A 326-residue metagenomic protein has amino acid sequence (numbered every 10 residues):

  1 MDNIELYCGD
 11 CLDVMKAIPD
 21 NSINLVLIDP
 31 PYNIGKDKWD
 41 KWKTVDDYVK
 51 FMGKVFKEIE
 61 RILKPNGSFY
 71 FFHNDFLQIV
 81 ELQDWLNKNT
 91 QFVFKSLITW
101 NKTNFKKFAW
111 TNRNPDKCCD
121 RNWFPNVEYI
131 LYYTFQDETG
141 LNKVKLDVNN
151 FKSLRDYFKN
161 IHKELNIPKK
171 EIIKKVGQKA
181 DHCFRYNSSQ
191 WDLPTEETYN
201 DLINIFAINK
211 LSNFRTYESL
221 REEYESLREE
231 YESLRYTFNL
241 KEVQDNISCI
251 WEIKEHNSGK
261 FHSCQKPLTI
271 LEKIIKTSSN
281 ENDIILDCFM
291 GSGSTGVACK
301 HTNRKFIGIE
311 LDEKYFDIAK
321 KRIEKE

Functional and structural regions predicted by a protein language model:
M1-I307, K314-F316: Core catalytic lobe of class I
A319-K320: Conserved SAM-binding loop
E326: Short, basic alpha-helical nucleic acid-contact segments in DNA-binding proteins and DNA transaction factors
